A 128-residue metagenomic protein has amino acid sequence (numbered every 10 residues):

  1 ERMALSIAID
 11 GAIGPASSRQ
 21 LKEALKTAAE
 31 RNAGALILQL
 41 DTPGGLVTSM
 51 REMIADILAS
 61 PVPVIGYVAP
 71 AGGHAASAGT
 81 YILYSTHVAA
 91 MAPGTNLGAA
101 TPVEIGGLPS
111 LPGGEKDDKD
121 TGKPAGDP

Functional and structural regions predicted by a protein language model:
E1-P128: Soluble extramembrane regions of membrane proteins in the secretory/endomembrane system
